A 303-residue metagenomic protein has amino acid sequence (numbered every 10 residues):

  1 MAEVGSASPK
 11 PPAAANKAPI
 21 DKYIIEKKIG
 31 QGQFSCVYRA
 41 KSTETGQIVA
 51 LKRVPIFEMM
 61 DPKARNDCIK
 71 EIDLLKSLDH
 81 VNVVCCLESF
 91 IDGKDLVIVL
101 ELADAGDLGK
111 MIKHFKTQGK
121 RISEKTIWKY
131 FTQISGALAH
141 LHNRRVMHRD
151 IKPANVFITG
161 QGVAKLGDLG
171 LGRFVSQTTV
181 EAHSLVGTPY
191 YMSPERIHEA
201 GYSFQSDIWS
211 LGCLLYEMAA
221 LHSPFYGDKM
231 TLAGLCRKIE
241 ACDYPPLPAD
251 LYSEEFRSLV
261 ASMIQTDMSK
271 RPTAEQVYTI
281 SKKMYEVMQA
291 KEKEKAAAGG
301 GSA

Functional and structural regions predicted by a protein language model:
C36: Conserved N-lobe ATP-binding subsite of Hanks-type protein kinase domains, especially the beta3 VAIK lysine
R53-L78: Conserved N-lobe beta3->alphaC-helix segment of eukaryotic protein kinase catalytic domains
S89: Activation-segment/catalytic-loop signature of the eukaryotic protein kinase fold
K94-D107: Conserved short submotifs of the Hanks-type protein kinase catalytic core that shape the nucleotide-binding pocket
Y130-F131: Activation segment signature within eukaryotic-like protein kinase domains
D207: Conserved catalytic-loop aspartate of Hanks-type protein kinases
